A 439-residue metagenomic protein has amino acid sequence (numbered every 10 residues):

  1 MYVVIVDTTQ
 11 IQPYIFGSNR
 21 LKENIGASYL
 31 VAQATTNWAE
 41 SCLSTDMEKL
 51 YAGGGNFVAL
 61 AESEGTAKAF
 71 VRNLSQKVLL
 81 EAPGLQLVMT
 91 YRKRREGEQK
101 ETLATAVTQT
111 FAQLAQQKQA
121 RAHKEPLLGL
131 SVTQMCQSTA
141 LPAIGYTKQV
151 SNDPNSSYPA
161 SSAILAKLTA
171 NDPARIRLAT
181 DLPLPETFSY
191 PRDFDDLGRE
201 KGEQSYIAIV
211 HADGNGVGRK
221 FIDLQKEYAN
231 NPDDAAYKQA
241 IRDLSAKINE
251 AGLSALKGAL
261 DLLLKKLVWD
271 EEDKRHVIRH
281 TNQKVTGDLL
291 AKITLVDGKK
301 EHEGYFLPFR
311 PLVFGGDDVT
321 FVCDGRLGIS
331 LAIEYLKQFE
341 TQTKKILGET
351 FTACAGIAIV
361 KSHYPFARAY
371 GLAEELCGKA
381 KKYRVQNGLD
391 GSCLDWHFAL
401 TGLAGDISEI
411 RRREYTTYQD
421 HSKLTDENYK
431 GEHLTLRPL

Functional and structural regions predicted by a protein language model:
M1-L439: Regulatory and interdomain segments flanking nucleotide-handling catalytic cores in signaling/defense enzymes
